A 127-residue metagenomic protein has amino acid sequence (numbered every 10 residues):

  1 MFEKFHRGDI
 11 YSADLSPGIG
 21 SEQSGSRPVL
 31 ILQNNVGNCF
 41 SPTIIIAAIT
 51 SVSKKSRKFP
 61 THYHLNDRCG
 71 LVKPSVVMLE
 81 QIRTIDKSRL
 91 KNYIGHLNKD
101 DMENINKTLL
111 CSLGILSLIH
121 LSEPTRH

Functional and structural regions predicted by a protein language model:
M1-L118: Conserved functional hotspots at enzyme active or ligand-binding sites that engage polyanionic ligands
I119-H127: Conserved small/polar residues in nucleotide/adenosyl-binding loops
